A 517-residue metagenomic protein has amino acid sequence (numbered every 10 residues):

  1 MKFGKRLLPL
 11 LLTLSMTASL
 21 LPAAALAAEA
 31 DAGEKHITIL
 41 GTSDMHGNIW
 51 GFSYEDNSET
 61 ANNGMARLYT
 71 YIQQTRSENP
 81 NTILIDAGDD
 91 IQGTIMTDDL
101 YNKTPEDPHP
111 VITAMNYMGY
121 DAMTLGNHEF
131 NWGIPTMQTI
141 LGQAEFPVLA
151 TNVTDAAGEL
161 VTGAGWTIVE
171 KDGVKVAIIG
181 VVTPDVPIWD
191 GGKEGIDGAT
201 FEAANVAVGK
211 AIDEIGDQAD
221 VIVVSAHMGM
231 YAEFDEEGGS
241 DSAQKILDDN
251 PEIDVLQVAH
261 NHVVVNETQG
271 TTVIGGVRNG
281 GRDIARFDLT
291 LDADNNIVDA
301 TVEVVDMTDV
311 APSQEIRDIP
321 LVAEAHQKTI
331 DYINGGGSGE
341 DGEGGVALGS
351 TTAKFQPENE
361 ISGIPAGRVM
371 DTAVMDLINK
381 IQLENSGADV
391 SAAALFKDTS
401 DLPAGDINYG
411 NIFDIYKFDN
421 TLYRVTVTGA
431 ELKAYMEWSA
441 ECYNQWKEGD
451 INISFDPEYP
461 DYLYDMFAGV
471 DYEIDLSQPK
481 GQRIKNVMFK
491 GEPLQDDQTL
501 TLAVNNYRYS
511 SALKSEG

Functional and structural regions predicted by a protein language model:
M1-L11: Bacterial N-terminal signal peptides that target proteins for export
K2-F3, A24-A32: Intrinsically disordered, low-complexity repeat and linker tracts
L8, T17-L26: C-terminal segment of classical bacterial N-terminal signal peptides
A28-A311, V369, V374-I381, E441: Acidic, metal/ion-coordinating pockets
H36-T38, N48, D56-N63, R67 (+6 more regions): Feature captures C-terminal
G41-D56, L348-P365, Y416-F418, S515-G517: Acidic/histidine-rich, surface-exposed loop or edge segments in extracytoplasmic proteins
G180-V186, D190-G191, V302-V304, G342 (+3 more regions): N-terminal accessory/precursor segments of enzymes
L291-I407: A short C-terminal boundary segment appended to hydrolase-like catalytic domains
